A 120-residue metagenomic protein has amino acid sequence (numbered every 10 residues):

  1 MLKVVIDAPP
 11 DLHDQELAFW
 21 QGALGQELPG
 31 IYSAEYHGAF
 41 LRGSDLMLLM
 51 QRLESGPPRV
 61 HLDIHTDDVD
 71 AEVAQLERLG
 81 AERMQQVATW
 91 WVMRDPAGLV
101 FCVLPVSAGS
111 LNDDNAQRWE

Functional and structural regions predicted by a protein language model:
M1-A18, A23, V60-I64, S107-E120: N-terminal beta-strand motif that seeds the catalytic metal site of vicinal oxygen chelate
L2-L46, A71-E72, R78, M84: Core segments of cupin and vicinal oxygen chelate
P10, P57, L62-V100: Vicinal oxygen chelate
S33-A34, T89-W90, L111: Residue-level "edge-of-site" marker
A39-S44, M93-P96, V106: Active-site beta-strand termini and strand-to-loop segments that position acidic
F40, E54-P57: Domain-length accessory/inserted modules outside core catalytic folds
S44-L49, L99-C102, A108-L111: Short, charged/polar, Gly/Pro-enriched secondary-structure boundary elements
Q51, D63, L104: A cross-family glycoside hydrolase active-site/sugar-binding cleft signature
